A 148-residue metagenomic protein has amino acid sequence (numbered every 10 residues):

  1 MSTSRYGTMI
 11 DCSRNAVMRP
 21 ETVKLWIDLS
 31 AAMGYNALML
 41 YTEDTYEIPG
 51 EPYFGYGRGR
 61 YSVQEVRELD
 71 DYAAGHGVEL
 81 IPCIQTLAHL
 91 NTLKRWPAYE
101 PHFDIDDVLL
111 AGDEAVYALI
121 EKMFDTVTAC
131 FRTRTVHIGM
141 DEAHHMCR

Functional and structural regions predicted by a protein language model:
M1-R148: Feature activates predominantly on carbohydrate-active enzymes
